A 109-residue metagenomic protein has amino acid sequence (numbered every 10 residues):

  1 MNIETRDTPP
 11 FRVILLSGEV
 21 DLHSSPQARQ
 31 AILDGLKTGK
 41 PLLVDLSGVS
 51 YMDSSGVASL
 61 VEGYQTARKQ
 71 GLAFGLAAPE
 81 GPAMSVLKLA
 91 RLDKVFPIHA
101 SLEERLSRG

Functional and structural regions predicted by a protein language model:
N2, P10, G71, V95-F96: A generic structural signal for alpha->beta connector loops
N2-Q30, S47: STAS-typified acidic loop motif
F11, E80, L102: Short, flexible active-site-adjacent loop segments at beta-strand->alpha-helix junctions, enriched in small/polar
L22-V95: Amphipathic alpha-helical interaction surfaces in cytosolic regulatory modules
P97-S101: Short acidic-hydrophobic, aromatic-tinged amphipathic segments that line or gate anion-handling sites
